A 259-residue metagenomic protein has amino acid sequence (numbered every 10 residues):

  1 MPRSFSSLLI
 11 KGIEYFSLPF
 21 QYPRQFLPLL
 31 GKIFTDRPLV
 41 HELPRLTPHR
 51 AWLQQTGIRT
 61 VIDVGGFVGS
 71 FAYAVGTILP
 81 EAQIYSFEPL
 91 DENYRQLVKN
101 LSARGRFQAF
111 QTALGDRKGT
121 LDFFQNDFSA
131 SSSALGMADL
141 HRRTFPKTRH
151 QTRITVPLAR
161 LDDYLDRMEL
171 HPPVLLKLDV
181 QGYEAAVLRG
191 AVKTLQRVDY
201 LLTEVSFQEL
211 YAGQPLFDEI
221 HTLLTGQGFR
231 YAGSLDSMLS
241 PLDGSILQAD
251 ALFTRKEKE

Functional and structural regions predicted by a protein language model:
M1-E259: Phosphate/nucleotide-binding beta-alpha loop and adjacent structural elements of enzyme active sites
